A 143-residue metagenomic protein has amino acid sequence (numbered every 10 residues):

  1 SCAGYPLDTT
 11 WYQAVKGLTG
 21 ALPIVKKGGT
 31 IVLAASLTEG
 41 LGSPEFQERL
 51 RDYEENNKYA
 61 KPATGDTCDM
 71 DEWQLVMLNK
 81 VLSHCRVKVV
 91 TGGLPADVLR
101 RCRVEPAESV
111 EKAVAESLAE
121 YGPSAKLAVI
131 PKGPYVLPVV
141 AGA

Functional and structural regions predicted by a protein language model:
S1-Q13, G17-G20: Glycine-rich phosphate/diphosphate-binding loops and the adjacent beta-loop-alpha structural elements that coordinate
A14-A143: C-terminal non-catalytic interaction/assembly regions of soluble proteins
